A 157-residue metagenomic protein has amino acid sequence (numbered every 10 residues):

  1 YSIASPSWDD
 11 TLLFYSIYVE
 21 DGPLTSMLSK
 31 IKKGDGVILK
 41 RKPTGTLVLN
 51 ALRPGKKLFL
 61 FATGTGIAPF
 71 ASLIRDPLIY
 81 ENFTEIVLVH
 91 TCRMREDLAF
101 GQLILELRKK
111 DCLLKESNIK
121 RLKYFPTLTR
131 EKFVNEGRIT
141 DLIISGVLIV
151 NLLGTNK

Functional and structural regions predicted by a protein language model:
Y1-D35: Ferredoxin-reductase
Y1-S2, T44-R53: Short, Lys/Arg- and Gly-enriched loop/turn segments at beta-strand edges
G55, I79-I86: Conserved S-adenosyl-L-methionine
L58-F61: Conserved beta-strand elements of the Class I
T63-A68: Ser/Thr-glycine-rich phosphate-binding loops at phosphate-binding pockets of nucleotides, nucleotide cofactors
P69-E81: Histidine-anchored nucleotide/phosphate-binding helix
V89, E96-K157: Reductase modules of NAD(P)H-dependent flavoproteins
